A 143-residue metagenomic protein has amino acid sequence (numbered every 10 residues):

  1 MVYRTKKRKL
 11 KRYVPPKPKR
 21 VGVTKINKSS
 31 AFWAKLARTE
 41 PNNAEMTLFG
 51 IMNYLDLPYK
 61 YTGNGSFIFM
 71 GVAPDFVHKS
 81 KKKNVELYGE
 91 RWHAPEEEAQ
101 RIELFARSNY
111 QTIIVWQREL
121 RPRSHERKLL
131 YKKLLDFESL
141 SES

Functional and structural regions predicted by a protein language model:
V2-S143: Nucleic-acid endo/exonuclease domains
